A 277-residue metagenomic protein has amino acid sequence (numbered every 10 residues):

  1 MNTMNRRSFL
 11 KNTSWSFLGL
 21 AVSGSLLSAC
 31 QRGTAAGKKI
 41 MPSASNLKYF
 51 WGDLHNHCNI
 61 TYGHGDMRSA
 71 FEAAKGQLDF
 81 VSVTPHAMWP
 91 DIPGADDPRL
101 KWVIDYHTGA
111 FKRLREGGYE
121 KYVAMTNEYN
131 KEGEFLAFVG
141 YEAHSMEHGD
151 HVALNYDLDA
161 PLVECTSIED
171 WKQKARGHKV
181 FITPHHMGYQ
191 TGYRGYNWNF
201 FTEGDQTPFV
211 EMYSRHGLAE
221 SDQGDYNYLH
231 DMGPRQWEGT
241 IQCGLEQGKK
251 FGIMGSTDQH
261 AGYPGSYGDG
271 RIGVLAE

Functional and structural regions predicted by a protein language model:
M1-M4, K11, H55, D96: Intrinsic-disorder/low-complexity regions
N2, S8-A29: N-terminal export signals
C30, A36-E277: Extended, charged catalytic domains and RNA/DNA-binding interfaces, predominantly in divalent-metal-using enzymes
